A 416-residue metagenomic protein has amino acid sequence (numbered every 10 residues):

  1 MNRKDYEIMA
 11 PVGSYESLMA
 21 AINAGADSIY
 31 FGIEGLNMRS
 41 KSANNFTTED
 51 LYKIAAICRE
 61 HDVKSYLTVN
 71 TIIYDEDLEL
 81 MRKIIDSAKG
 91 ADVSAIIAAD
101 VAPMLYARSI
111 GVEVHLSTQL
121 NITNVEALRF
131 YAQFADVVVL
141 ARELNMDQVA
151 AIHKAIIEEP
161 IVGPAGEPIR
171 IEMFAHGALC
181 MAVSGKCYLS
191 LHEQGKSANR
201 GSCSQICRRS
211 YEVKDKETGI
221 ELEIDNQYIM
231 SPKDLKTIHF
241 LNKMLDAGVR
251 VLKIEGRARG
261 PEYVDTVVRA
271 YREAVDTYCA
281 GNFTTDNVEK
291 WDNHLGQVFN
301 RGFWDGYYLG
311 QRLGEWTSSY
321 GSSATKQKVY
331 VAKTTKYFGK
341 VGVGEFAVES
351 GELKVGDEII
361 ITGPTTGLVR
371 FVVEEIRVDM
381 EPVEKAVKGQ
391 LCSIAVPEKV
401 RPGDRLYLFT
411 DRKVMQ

Functional and structural regions predicted by a protein language model:
M1-A24, S28-S40, Y52-A55, H61-T71 (+5 more regions): Surface-exposed amphipathic alpha-helical tracts and adjacent flexible/coil segments at the periphery of soluble enzymes
N45-D50, E79-I84: Charged helix-capping and loop-helix junction motifs
M81-S117: Well-ordered mid-protein domain cores that form the structural environment of catalytic cofactors
T123-L128: Short, glycine/polar-rich helix-capping loops at beta-to-alpha or helix-loop-helix junctions that flank or form
